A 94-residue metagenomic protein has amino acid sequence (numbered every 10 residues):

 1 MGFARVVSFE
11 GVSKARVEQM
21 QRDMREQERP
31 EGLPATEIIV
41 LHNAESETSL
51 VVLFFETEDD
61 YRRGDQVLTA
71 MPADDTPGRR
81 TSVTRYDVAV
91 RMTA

Functional and structural regions predicted by a protein language model:
M1-L50, E56-A70, T76-A94: Short S/T/G/P-rich N-terminal loop/turn motif that feeds into the first structured element of a domain
